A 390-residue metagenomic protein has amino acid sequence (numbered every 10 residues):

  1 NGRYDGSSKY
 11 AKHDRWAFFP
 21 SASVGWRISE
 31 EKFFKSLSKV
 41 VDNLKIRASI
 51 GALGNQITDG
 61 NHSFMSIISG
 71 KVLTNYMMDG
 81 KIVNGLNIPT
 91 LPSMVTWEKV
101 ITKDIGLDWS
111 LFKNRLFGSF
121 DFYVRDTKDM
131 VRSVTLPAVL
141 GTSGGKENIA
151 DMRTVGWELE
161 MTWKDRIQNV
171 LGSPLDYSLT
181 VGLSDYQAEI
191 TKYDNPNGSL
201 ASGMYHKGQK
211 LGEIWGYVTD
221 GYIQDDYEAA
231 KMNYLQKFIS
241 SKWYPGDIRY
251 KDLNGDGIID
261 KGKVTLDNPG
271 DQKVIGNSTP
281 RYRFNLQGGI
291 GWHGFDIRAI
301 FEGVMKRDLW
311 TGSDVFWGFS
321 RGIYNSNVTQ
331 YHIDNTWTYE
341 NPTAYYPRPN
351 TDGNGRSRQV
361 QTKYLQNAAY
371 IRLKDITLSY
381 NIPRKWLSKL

Functional and structural regions predicted by a protein language model:
N1-Y10, R15-E30, V100-T102, L111-G118 (+4 more regions): Surface-exposed extracellular loop regions of Gram-negative outer-membrane beta-barrel proteins
S7, V304-L390: Extracytoplasmic gating/loop element in the C-terminal half of outer-membrane beta-barrel translocons and assembly
Y10-W16, S36-S38, A52-I67, M130-V134 (+4 more regions): Outer-membrane beta-barrel and related beta-rich outer-membrane complex signature in Gram-negative bacteria
S29-L44, F112-R115, R166-Y177, I190-N195 (+3 more regions): Short loop/turn motifs that connect adjacent beta-strands in outer-membrane beta-barrel proteins
K35-K99, F117-M152, D194-L200: Solvent-exposed loop/turn elements at secondary-structure boundaries
A52, L73-F117, G145-G172, G208-W215 (+3 more regions): Outer-membrane beta-barrel signature, preferentially recognizing the C-terminal barrel domain of Gram-negative
H62, E147, R166-S278: Conserved small-residue
P92-T96, F122-I167, V218, Y250-K263 (+1 more regions): Outer membrane beta-barrel strand-and-loop segments of large Gram-negative receptors, especially TonB-dependent
